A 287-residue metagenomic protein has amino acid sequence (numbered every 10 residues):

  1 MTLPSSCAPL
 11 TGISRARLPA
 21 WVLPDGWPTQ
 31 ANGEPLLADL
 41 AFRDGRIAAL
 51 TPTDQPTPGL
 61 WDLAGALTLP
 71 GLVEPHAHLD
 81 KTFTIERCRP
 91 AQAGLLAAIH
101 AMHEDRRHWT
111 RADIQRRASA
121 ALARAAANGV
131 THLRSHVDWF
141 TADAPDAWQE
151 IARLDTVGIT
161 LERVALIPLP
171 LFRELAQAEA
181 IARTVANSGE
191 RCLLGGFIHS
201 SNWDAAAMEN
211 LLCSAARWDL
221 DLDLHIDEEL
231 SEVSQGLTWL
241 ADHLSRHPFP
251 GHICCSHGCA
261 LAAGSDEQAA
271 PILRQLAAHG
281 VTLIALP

Functional and structural regions predicted by a protein language model:
M1-P56: N-terminal metal-binding scaffold of metallo-dependent hydrolase/deaminase domains
L3-C7, Q115-D138, N202-E228: Glycine/serine-rich loop-strand microenvironments at binding/catalytic pocket rims
L3-R15, D44, D54-A93: Replace "His-x-His-based motif
L40, G45, G65, H76 (+5 more regions): Divalent metal-coordination and catalytic microenvironments
A66, I85-H136, A142-T156, A180-A186: Alpha-helical scaffold segments that flank or form the walls of functional sites
P70-T82, V137, D221-L230: Histidine-centered catalytic micro-motifs
E162, L166-L175, N187-P287: Active-site core of metal-dependent hydrolases
